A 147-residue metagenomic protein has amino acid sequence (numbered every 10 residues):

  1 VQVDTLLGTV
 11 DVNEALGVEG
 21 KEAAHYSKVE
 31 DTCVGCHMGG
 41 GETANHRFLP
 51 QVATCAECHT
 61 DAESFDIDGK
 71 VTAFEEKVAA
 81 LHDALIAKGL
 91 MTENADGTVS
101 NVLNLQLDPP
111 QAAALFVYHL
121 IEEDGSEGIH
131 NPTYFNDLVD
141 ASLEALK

Functional and structural regions predicted by a protein language model:
V1-E76, G125-I129: Inter-heme linker and motif-flanking segments adjacent to c-type heme-binding CXXCH motifs in c-type cytochromes
D61-V71, E75-K147: Mature extracytoplasmic or organellar-lumen-exposed domains after removal of signal/transit peptides
